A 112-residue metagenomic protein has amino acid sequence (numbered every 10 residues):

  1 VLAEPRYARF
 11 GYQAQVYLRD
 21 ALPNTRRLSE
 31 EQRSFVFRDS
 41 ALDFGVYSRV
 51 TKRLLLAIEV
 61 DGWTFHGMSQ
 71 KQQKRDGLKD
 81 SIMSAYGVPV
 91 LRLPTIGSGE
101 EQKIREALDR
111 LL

Functional and structural regions predicted by a protein language model:
V1-A57, T64-L112: Nucleic-acid endo/exonuclease domains
